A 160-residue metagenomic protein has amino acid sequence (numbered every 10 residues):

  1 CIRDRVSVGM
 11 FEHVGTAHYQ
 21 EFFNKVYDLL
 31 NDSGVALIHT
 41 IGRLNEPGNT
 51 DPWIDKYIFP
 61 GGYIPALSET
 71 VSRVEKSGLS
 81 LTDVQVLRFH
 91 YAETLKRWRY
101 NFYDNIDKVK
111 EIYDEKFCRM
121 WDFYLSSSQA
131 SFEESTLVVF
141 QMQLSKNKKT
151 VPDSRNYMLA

Functional and structural regions predicted by a protein language model:
C1-I2: Short, small-residue-biased leader/transition segments that mark boundaries at the very start of proteins
V6-F11: A conserved beta-strand element that flanks and buttresses the S-adenosyl-L-methionine
Y19-F22, I38-T40, E46: Serine-hydrolase catalytic core recognition
Q20-V35: A short glycine-rich, Lys/Arg-flanked "PGG" loop and its adjoining helix->strand segment in the class I
I41-P152, L159-A160: Substrate-binding/catalytic lobe of Class I Rossmann-like enzymes that use SAM or dcSAM, i.e., the mid-to-C-terminal
